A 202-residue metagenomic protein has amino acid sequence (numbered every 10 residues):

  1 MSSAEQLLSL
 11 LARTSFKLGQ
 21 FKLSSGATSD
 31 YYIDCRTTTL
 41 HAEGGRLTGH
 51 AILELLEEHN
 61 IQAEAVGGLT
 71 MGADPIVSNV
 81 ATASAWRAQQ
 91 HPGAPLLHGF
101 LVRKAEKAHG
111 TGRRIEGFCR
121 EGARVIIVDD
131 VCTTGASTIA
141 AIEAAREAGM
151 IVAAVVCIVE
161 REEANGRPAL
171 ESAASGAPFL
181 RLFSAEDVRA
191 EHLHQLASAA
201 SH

Functional and structural regions predicted by a protein language model:
M1-I61: Active-site-facing substrate-recognition patch
S2-L10, E143-H202: PRPP-dependent phosphoribosyltransferase catalytic core
S25, P92-G93, G117-E121, E147-A148 (+1 more regions): Solvent-exposed alpha-helices and their adjacent loops that cap or buttress functional pockets in soluble metabolic
H59-E64, R120-G122: Short helix-loop-beta connector
I61-G72, V156-C157: Short glycine-rich phosphate-binding loop at a beta-alpha junction
A65, R124-I126, A154: Structural motif
M71, S78-I126, A136-I139, L193-S201: Short, glycine/charge-rich flexible loops or terminal/linker lids adjacent to PRPP-binding catalytic cores
